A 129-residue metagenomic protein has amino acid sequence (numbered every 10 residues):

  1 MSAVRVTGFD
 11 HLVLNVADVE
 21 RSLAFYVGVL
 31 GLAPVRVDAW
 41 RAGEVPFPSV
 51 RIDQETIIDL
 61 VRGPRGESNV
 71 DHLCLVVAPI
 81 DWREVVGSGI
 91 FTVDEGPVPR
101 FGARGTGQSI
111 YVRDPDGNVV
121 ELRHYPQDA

Functional and structural regions predicted by a protein language model:
M1-E20, V70-L73, D128-A129: N-terminal beta-strand motif that seeds the catalytic metal site of vicinal oxygen chelate
V13-I57: Core segments of cupin and vicinal oxygen chelate
V19, L73-V119, P126-Q127: Vicinal oxygen chelate
R41-P46, E67-N69, A103-Q108: Short acidic/glycine-enriched loop/turn segments that link adjacent beta-strands
I58-V61, Y111, E121: Conserved beta-strand in the GNAT
G63, E67-D71, V76: Helix-adjacent hinge/juxtasegments
R65, P126-A129: A short acidic/small-residue loop/turn micro-motif
